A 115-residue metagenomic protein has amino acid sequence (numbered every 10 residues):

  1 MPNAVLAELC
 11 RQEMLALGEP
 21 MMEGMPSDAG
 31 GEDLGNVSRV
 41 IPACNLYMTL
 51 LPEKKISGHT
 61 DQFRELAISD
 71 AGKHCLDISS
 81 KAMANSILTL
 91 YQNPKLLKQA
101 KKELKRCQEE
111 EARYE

Functional and structural regions predicted by a protein language model:
M1-E115: Metal-dependent amide/peptide-bond hydrolase catalytic core, centered on the "pita-bread" metallohydrolase fold
